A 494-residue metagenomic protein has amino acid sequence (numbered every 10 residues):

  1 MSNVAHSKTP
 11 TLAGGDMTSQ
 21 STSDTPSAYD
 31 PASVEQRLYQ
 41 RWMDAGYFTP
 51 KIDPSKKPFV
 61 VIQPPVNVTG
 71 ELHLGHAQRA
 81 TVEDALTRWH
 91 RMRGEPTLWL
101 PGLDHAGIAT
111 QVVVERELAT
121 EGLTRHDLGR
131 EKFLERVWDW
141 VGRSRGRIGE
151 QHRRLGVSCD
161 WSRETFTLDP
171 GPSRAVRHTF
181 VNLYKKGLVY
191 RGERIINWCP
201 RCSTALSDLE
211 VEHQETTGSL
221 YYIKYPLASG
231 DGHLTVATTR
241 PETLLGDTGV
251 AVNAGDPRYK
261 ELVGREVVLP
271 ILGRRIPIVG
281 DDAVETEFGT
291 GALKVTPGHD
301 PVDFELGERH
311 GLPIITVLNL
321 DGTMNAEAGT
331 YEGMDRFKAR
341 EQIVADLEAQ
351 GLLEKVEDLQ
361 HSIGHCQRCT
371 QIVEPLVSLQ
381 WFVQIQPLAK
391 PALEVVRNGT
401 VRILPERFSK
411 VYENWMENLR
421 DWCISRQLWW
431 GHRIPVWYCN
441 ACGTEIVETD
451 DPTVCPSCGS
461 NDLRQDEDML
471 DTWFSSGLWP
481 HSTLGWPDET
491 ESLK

Functional and structural regions predicted by a protein language model:
M1-L74, R91, T97, Q367: Non-catalytic terminal extensions that flank enzyme cores
V4-A5, L12-T18, R37, R41-A45 (+3 more regions): Residue patterns forming the tRNA-binding/recognition surfaces of aminoacyl-tRNA synthetases and related DALR
S55-Q63, A85, E121-T124, G149-G156 (+4 more regions): Active-site-adjacent bridging/hinge elements
E71, A77, G102, L234-V252 (+4 more regions): Conserved phosphate/anionic-ligand binding catalytic regions in large, soluble enzymes, centered on
H76-P96, E305: Thiamine diphosphate
E83, P241-D321, E348: Catalytic alpha/beta core of large soluble enzyme barrels
K224, D282, H310-G322, L428-G431 (+2 more regions): Alpha-helical recognition segments enriched in aromatics with Gly/Pro capping that present substrate-recognition
Y225-D231, A254, V268-G273, C439-A441 (+1 more regions): Short acidic, glycine-rich loop/turn motifs
